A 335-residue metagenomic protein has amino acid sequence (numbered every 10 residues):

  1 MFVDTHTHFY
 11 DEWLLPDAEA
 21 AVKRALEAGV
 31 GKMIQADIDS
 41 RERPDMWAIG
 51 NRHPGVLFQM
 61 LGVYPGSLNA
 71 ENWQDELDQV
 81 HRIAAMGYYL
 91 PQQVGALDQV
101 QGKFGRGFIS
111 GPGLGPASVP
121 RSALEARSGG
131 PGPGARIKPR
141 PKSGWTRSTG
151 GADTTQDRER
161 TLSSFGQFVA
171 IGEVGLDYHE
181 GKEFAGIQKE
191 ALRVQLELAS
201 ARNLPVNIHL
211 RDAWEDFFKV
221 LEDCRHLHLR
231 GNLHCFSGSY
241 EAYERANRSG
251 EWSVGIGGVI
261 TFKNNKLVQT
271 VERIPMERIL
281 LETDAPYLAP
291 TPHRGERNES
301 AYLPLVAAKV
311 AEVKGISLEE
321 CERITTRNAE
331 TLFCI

Functional and structural regions predicted by a protein language model:
M1-I335: Mid-domain alpha/beta scaffold segments of enzyme catalytic cores
